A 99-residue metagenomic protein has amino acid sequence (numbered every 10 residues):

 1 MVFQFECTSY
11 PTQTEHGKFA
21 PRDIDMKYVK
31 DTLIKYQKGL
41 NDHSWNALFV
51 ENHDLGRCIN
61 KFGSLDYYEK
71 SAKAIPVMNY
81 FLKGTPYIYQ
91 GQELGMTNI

Functional and structural regions predicted by a protein language model:
M1-I99: Active-site and adjacent substrate-binding regions of carbohydrate-active enzymes
